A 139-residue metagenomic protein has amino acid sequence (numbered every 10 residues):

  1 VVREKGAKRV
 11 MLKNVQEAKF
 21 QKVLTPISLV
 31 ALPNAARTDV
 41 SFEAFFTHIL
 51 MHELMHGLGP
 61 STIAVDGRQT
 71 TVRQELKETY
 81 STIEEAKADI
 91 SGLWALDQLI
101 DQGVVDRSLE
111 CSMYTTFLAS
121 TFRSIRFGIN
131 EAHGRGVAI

Functional and structural regions predicted by a protein language model:
V1-R73: Active-site-adjacent "gating/activation" loops or surface patches in catalytic cores
N34-F45, T71-A86, V105-L109, M113: Alpha-helix capping and helix-loop boundary segments enriched in small/acidic/polar residues
P60, A64-R68, A86, I90 (+3 more regions): Generic marker of "main functional regions" within proteins
S81-Q98: An active-site-proximal "capping" alpha-helix that borders the catalytic cofactor pocket
L93-I139: Long, well-structured alpha-helical subdomains associated with metal-dependent extracellular/ecto-lumenal hydrolases
